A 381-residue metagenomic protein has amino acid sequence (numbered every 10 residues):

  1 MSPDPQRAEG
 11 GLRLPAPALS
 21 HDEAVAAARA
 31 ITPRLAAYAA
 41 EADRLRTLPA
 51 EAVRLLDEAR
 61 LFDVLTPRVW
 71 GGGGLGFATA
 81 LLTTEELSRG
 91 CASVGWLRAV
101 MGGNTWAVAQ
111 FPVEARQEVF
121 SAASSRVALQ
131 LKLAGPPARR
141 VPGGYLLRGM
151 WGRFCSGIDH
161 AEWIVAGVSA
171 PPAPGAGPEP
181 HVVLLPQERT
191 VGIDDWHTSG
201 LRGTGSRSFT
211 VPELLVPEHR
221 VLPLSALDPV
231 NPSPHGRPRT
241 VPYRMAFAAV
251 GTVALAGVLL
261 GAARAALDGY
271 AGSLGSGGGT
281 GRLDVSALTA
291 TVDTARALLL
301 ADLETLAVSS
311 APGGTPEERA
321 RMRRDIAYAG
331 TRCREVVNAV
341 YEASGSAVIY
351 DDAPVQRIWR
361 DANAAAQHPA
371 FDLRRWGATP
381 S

Functional and structural regions predicted by a protein language model:
M1-L19: Actinobacteria-biased recognition of intrinsically disordered, low-complexity terminal regions
R29, G261, S286-D293, R323 (+3 more regions): Generic structural signal for well-ordered, non-transmembrane alpha-helical segments in soluble/cytosolic regions
A36, A40-R44, T294-Y328, Y341-I349: C-terminal helix-coil-helix/basic helical segment that borders enzyme active sites and/or dimer interfaces and provides
L48-E58, F62-H160, P178: Glycine-rich flavin
W151-T190, D194-D195: DPxDG-like acidic metal-binding loop motif
S199-V292: Glycine-rich beta->alpha junctions and the first turn(s) of the following alpha-helix
A248-T252, T280-L288, E317-Y328, Q356-D361: Alpha-helical scaffold segments that form or flank carboxylate-/histidine-based iron centers
S344-S381: Glycine-rich phosphate/cofactor-binding loops in nucleotide/flavin-utilizing enzymes
